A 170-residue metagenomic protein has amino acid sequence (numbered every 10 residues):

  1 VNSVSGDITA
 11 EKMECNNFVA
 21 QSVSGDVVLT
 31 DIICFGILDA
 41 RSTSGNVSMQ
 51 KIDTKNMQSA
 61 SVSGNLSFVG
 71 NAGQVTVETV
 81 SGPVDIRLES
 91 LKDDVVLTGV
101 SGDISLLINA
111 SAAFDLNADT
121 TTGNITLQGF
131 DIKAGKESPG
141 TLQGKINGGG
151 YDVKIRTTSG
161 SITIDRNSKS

Functional and structural regions predicted by a protein language model:
V1-S170: Intrinsically disordered, low-complexity terminal regions
